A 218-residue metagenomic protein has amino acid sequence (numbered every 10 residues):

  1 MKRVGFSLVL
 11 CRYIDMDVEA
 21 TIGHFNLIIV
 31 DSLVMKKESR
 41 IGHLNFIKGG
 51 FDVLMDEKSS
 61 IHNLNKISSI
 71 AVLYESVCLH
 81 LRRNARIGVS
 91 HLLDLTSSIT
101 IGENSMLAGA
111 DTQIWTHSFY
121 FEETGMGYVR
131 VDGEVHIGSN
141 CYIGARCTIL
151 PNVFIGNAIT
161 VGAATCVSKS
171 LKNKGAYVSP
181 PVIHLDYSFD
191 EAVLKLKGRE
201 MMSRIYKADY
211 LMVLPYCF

Functional and structural regions predicted by a protein language model:
M1-F6, R12-Y13, V18-E19, E38 (+3 more regions): Terminal amphipathic alpha-helical/low-complexity segments used for targeting or macromolecular assembly
T21-V153, P180-P181, S188-F189: Flexible, glycine/small-residue-enriched loop-and-beta-strand segment within the central core of proteins
G138-Y142, T160-C166: A generic "structured core" feature
V153, T165, L171: Short beta-to-alpha loop/turn elements within the nucleotide-binding domains of ABC transporters
G156-I159, K172-K174: Conserved catalytic segment of ABC-fold P-loop ATPases
C166-V167, V182: Conserved sequence/active-site signature of Rossmann-fold short-chain dehydrogenase/reductase
N173-K174, V178-P181: Acidic, glycine-centered active-site loop in nucleotide-sugar glycosyltransferases
